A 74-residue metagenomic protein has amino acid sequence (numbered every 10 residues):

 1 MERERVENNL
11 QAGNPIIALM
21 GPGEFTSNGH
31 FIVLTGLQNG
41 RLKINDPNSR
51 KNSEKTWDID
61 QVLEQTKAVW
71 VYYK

Functional and structural regions predicted by a protein language model:
E2-V6, D58: Stable alpha-helical elements in mature extracytoplasmic
R5-N9, V33-T35: Short linear motifs in intrinsically disordered
V6, I16-I17: Hydrophobic aliphatic residue packing
Q11-P15, G36-K74: Noncatalytic regulatory segments and standalone regulatory/sensor domains
A18-G23: Short beta-strand segments that buttress and anchor functional surface loops
S27-I32: Short, surface-exposed coil-to-beta transition loops
